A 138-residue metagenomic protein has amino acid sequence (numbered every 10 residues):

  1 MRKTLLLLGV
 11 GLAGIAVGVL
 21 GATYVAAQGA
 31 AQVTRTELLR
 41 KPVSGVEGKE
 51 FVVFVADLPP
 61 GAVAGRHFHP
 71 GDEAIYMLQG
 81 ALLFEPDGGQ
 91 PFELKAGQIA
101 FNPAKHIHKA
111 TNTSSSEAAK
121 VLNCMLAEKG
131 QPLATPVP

Functional and structural regions predicted by a protein language model:
M1-L12: Bacterial N-terminal signal peptides that target proteins for export
I15-Y24: C-terminal segment of classical bacterial N-terminal signal peptides
A30-R66: A short glycine-rich, His/Asp/Glu-containing loop-to-beta-strand
G48-V53, D72, Q79, G89 (+2 more regions): Extracytoplasmic
L58-P59, G88-K105: Short acidic-glycine-tyrosine-enriched beta hairpin
V63-D72, I107: Histidine-centered catalytic micro-motifs
H69-G88, Q98: Glycine- and acidic-residue-biased ligand/ion/polar-headgroup-sensing regions
P91, H106-G130: Ligand-binding loop in jelly-roll beta-barrel domains
